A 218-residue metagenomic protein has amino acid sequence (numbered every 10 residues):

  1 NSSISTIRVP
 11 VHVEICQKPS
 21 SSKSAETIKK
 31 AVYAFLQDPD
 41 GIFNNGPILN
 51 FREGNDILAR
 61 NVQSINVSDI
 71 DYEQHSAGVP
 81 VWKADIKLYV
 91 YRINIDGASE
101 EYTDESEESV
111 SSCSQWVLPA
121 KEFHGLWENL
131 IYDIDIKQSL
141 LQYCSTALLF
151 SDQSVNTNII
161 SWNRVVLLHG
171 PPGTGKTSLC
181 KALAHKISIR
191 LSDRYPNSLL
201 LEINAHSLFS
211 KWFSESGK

Functional and structural regions predicted by a protein language model:
N1-F150, W162-R164, L183-L191: AAA+ P-loop ATPase mechanoenzymes
D135-K218: Walker A/P-loop NTP-binding motif of AAA+ ATPase domains
